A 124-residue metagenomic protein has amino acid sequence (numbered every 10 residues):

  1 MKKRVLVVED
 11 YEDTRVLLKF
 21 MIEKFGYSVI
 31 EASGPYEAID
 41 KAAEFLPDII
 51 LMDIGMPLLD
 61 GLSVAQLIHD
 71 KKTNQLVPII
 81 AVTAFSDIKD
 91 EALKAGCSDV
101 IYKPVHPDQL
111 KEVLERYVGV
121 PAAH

Functional and structural regions predicted by a protein language model:
R15, P57, K103-P104: The feature encodes the CheY-like receiver
V16-K24: Charged docking surfaces used in two-component/phosphorelay signaling
E31, L58-L59: Residue-level signal for the "D+5" position in two-component response regulator receiver
E31-I49: Acidic, metal-coordinating helix/loop segments flanking the phosphotransfer/catalytic sites of two-component signaling
I50, I54-L58: The short loop immediately C-terminal to the conserved phospho-acceptor aspartate in CheY-like receiver
I80-V82: Hydrophobic/aromatic residues positioned on beta-strands within the core alpha/beta folds
V105-L114: C-terminal output helix
